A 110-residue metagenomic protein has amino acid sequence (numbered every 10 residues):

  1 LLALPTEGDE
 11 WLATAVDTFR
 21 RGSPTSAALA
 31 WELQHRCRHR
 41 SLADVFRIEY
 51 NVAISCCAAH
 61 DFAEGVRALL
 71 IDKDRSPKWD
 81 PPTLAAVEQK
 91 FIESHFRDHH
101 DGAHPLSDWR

Functional and structural regions predicted by a protein language model:
L1-R110: C-terminal alpha-helix plus adjacent terminal tail
